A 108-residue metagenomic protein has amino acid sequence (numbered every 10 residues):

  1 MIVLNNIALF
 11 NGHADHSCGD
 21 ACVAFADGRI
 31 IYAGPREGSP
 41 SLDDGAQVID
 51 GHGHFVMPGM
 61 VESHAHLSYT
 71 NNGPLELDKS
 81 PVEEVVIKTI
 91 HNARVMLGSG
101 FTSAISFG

Functional and structural regions predicted by a protein language model:
M1, A46, T102: Conserved acidic residues
M1-L42: N-terminal metal-binding scaffold of metallo-dependent hydrolase/deaminase domains
I2, I7, L42-D44, H66 (+2 more regions): Residue-level signal for well-ordered alpha-helical segments
L4, F25, D50-G51, E62: Short, acidic, Ser/Thr-enriched surface-loop or helix-capping motifs
F10-N11, P35-E37, V48, I90-R94: A generic local structural motif
E37-M57: Active-site metal-binding motif and surrounding structural segment of the metallo-beta-lactamase
H54-G108: Metal-associated gating/positioning segment near the N- to mid-region
